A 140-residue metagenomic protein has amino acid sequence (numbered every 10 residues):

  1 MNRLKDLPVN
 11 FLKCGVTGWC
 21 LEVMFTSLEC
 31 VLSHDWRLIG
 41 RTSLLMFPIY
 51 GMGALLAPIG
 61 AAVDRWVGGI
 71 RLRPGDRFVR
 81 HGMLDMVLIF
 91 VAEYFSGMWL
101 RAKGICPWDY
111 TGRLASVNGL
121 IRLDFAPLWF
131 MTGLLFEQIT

Functional and structural regions predicted by a protein language model:
M1-T140: Aromatic-rich, lipid-facing transmembrane alpha helices and their immediate juxtamembrane interface loops in integral
